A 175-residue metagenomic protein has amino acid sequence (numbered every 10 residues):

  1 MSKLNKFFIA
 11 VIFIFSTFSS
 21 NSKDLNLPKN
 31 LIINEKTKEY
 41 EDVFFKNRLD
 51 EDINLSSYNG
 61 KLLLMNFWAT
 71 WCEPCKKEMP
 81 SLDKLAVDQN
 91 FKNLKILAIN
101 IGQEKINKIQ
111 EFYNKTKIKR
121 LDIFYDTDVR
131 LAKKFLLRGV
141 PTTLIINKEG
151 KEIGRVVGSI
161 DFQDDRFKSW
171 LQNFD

Functional and structural regions predicted by a protein language model:
K3-A10: Sec-dependent signal peptide recognition, specifically the positively charged N-region followed immediately by
V11-S20: Hydrophobic h-region of N-terminal signal peptides that target proteins for export in Gram-negative bacteria
K23-L55: N-terminal "domain-start" segment that seeds a small globular fold
N54-E73: Short active-site neighborhood of thiol/selenol oxidoreductases, capturing the structured segment around
Y58-K61, F91, I118-R120, L137: Active-site acidic short loop of glycosyltransferases
K77-T116, T127-K134: Structural microenvironment flanking redox-active thiols in thiol-disulfide oxidoreductases
K115-K119, D126-W170: Thiol/disulfide oxidoreductase modules built on the thioredoxin-like
